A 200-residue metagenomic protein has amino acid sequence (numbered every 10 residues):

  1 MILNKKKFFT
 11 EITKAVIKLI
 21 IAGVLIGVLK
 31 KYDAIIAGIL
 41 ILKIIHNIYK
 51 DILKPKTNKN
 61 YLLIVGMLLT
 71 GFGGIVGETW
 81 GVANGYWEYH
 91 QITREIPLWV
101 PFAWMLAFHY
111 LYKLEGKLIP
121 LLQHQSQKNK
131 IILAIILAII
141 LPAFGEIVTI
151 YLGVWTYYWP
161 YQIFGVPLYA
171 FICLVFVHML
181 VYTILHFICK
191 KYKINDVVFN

Functional and structural regions predicted by a protein language model:
M1-N200: Aromatic-rich, lipid-facing transmembrane alpha helices and their immediate juxtamembrane interface loops in integral
